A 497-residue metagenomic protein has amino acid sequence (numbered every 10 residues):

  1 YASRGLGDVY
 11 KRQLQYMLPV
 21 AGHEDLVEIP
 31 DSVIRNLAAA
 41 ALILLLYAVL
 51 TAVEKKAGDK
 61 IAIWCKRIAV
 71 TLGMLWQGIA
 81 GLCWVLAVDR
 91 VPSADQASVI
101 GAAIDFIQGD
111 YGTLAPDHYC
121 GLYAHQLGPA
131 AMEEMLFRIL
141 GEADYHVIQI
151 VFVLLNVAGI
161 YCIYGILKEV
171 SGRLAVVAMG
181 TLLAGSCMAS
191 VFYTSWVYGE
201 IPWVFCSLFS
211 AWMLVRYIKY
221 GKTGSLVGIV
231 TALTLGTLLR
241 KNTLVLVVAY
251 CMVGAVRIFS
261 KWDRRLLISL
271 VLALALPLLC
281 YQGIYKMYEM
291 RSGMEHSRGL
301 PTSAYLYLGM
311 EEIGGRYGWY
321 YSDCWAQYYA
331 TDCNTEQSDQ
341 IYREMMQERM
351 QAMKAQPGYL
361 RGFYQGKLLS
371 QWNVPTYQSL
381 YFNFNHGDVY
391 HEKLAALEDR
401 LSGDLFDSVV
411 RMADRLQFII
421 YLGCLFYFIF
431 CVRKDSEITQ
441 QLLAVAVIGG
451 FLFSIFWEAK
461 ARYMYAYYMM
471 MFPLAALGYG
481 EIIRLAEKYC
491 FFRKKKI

Functional and structural regions predicted by a protein language model:
Y1-Y10: Single conserved hydrophobic/aromatic residue that forms the stacking wall/gate of nucleotide- or nucleobase-binding
L26-A40, H146-V147, G366-A444: Membrane-interface anchor segments at the N-terminal boundary of transmembrane helices in multi-pass membrane enzymes
A87-I104, Q108-A143, I341-Y342: Extracytoplasmic catalytic/substrate-binding loops of multi-pass membrane glycan-assembly enzymes
Y123, L127, A131, I139-A158 (+1 more regions): Loop-to-helix entry region of an early transmembrane alpha helix in multi-pass inner-membrane enzymes
I150-S171, F209, G423-Y427: Transmembrane-helix motifs of polytopic, lipid-linked glycan transferases
I163-S186, S436-Q441: Transmembrane-helix signature of polytopic, membrane-embedded enzymes that assemble or transfer cell-envelope glycans
A189-W203: Short acidic/glycine- and proline-prone juxtamembrane loop motifs at membrane-interface regions of multi-pass membrane
Y288-H391: Membrane-proximal stem/loop segments at transmembrane-domain junctions that anchor or position
